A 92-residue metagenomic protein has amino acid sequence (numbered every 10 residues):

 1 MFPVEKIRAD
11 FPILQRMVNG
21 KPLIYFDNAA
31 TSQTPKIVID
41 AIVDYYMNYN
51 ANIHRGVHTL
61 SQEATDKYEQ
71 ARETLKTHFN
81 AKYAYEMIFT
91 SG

Functional and structural regions predicted by a protein language model:
M1-G92: Pyridoxal 5′-phosphate
